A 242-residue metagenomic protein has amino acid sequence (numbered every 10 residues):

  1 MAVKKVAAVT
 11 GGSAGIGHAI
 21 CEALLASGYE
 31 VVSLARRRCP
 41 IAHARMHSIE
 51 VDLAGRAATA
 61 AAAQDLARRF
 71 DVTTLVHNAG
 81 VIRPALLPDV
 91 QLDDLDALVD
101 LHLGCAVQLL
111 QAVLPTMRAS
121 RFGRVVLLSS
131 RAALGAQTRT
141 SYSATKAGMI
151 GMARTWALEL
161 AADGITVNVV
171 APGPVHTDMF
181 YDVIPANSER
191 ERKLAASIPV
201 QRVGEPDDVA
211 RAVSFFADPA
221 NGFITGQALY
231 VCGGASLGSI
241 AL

Functional and structural regions predicted by a protein language model:
S13-A14: Conserved glycine-rich cofactor-binding loop
N78-R83, G234: Conserved NAD(P)H cofactor-binding loop of Rossmann-fold oxidoreductase domains
L86-L87, D94-V99, R190, L194: Substrate-binding pocket helix/loop in short-chain dehydrogenase/reductase
V90, A136-A144, T155: Active-site loop-to-helix junction immediately N-terminal to the catalytic Tyr of the SDR YXXXK motif in Rossmann-fold
L110, T145, A153: Active-site helix of classical SDR
P115, L158-A162, G222: Alpha-helical segment proximal to the catalytic Tyr-Lys
S214, T225-L242: Short C-terminal tail/terminal secondary-structure segment of NAD(P)H-dependent dehydrogenase/reductase domains
